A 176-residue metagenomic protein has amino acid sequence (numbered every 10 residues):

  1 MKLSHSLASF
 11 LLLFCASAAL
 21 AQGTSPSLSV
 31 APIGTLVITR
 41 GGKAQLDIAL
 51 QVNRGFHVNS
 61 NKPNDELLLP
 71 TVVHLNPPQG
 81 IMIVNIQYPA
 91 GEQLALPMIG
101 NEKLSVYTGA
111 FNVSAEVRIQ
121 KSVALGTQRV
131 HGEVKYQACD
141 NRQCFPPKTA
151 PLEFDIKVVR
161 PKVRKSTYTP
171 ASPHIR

Functional and structural regions predicted by a protein language model:
M1-F10: Bacterial N-terminal signal peptides that target proteins for export
S9-L12, Q137: Residue-level signal for mature regions of secreted extracellular proteins and peptides
A16-A18: N-terminal signal peptide c-region/cleavage motif recognized by signal peptidases
L20-R176: Extracellular/lumen-exposed scaffold segments
